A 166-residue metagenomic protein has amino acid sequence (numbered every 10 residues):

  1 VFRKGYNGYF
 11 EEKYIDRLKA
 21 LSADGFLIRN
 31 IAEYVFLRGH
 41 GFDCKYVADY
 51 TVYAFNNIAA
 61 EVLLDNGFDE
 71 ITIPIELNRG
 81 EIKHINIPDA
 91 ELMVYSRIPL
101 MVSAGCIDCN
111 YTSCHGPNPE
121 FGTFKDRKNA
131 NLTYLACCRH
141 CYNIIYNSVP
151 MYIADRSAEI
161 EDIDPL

Functional and structural regions predicted by a protein language model:
V1-V62, N66-L166: Active-site pocket-lining/capping segments in soluble small-molecule metabolic enzymes
